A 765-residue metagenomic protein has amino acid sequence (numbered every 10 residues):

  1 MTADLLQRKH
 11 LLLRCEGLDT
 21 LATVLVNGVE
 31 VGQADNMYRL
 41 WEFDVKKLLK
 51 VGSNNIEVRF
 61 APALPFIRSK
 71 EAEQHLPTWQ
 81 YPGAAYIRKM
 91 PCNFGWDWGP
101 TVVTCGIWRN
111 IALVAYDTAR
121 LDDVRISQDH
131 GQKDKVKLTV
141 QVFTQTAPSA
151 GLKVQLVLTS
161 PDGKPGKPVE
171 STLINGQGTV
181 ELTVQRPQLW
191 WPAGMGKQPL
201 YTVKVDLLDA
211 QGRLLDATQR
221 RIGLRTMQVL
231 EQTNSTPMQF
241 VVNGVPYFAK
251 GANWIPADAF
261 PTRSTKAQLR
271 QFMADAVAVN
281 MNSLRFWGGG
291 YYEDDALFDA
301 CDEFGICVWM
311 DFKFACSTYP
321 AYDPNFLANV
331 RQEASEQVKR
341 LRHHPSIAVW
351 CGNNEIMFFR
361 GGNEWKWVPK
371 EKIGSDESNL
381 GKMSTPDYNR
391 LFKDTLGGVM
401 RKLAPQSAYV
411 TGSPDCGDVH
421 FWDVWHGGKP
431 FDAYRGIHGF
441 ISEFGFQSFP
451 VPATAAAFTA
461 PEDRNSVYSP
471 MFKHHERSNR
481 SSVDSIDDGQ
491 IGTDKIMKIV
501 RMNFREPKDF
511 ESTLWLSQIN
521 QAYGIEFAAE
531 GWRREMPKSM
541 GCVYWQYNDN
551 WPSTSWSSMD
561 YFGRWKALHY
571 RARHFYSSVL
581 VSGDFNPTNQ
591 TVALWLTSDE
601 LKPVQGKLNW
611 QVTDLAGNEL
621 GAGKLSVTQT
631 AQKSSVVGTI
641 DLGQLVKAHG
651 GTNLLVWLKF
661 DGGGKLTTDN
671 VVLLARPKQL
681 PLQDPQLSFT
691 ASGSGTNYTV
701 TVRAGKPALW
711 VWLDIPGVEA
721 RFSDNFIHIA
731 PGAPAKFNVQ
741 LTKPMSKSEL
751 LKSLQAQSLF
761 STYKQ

Functional and structural regions predicted by a protein language model:
M1-R120, S283, Y291-E293, I306-W309 (+2 more regions): Accessory beta-strand-rich segments of carbohydrate-active enzymes
L6-K9, L49-S53, F66-R68, R186-L200 (+2 more regions): Short glycine/proline/serine/threonine-rich loop/turn segments at secondary-structure transition edges
Q7-C15, D19-V26, G32-D35, T118-R125 (+4 more regions): Active-site-adjacent substrate/metal-binding segments within catalytic domains of carbohydrate-active enzymes
K47-N55, Q141-Q232: Extended acidic/polar, glycine-enriched regions that form or flank non-catalytic beta-rich accessory modules
C92, G99-G106, T118, W350 (+4 more regions): Substrate-binding clefts and catalytic carboxylate motifs of secreted carbohydrate-active enzymes
V169-Q188, Q611, L615-H649, E719-M745: Intrinsically disordered, low-complexity Pro/Gly/Ser/Thr-rich segments with frequent PxxP/GP/PP motifs and embedded
V205, D209-T218, I640-Q683, T742-Q765: Terminal connector regions
E303, P320-D415, F562-G563: Active-site neighborhood of glycoside hydrolase catalytic domains
